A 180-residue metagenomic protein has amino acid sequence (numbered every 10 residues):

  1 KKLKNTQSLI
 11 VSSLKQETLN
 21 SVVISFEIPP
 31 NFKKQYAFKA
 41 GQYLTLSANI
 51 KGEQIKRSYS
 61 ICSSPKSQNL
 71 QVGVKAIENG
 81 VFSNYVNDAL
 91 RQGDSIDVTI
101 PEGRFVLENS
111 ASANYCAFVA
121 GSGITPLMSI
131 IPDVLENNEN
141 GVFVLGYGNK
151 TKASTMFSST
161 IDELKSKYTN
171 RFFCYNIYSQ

Functional and structural regions predicted by a protein language model:
K2-S95, A113, N149-T151, D162 (+1 more regions): Ferredoxin-reductase
N84-Q180: FNR/FR-type flavoprotein reductase catalytic core
